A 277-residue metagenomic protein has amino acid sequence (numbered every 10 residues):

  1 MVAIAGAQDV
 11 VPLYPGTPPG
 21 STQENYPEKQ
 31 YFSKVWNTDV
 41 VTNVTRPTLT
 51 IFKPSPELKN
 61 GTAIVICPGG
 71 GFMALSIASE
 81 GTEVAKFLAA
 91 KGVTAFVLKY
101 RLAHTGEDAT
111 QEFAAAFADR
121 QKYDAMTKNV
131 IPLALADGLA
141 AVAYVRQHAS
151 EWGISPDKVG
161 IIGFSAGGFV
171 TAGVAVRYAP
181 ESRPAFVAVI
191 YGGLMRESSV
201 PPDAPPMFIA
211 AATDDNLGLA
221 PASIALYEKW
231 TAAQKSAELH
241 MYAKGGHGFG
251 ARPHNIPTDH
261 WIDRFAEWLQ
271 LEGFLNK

Functional and structural regions predicted by a protein language model:
Q8-L58: N-terminal cap/lid segment of alpha/beta-hydrolase-fold proteins
T17, P68-M73, T213-D214: Active-site glycine-rich loops that stabilize anionic/oxyanionic intermediates across multiple enzyme folds
N60-G69: Short beta-strand element of the alpha/beta-hydrolase
I77-F96, E228: Short amphipathic alpha-helix adjacent to the substrate-entry channel of hydrolases
T110-S150, W261-R264: Alpha/beta-hydrolase active-site loop
V130-A204: Primarily recognizes the serine-hydrolase "nucleophile elbow" in alpha/beta-hydrolase and SGNH/GDSL folds
P180, A185-M241: The feature captures the conserved acid-bearing segment of alpha/beta-hydrolase catalytic domains
T231-K277: C-terminal catalytic histidine-bearing segment of alpha/beta-hydrolase fold enzymes
